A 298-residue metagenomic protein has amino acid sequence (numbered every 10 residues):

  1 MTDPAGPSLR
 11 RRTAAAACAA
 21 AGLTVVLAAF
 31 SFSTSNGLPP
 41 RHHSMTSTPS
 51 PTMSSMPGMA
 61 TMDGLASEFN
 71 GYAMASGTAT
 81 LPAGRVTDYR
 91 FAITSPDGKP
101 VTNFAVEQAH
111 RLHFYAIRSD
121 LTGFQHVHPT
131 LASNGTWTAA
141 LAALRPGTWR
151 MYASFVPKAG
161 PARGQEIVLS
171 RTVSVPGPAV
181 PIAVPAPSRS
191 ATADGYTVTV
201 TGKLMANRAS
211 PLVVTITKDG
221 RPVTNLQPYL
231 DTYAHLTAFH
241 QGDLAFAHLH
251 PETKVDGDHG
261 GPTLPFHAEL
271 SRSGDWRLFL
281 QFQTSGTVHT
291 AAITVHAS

Functional and structural regions predicted by a protein language model:
M1-S298: Intrinsically disordered, low-complexity terminal tails/loops enriched in metal-binding residues
